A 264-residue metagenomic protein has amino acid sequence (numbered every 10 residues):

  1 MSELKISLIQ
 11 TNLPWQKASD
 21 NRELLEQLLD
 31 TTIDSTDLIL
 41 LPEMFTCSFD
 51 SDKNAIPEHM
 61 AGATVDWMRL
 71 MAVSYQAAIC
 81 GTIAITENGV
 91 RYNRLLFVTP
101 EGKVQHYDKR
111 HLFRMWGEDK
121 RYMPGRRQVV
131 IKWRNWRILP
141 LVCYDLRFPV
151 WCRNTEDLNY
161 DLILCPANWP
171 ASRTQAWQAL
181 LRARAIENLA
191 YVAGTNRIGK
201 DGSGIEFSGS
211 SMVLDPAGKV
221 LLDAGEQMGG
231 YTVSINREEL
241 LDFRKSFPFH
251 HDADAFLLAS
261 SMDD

Functional and structural regions predicted by a protein language model:
E3-L13, K17, R94, R137-D145 (+1 more regions): Active-site-proximal beta-strand elements of phosphoester/diester hydrolases
N12-W15, F45-S48, E239: Feature marks short, surface-exposed loop/turn motifs that line or immediately flank catalytic pockets and channel
A18-S19, E26-H106, P170-R184, A190: Cys-nucleophile CN-hydrolase/nitrilase-fold catalytic domain and related Cys-dependent amidase chemistry that acts on
S19-D30, P149-D157: Amphipathic, non-transmembrane alpha-helical secondary structure
A63-C80, R147-G230: CN hydrolase (nitrilase-like) catalytic-core segments centered on the catalytic cysteine and neighboring Lys/Glu
T86-L158, S172-A179, D242-F249, A259: Active-site catalytic loop in hydrolytic enzyme cores
V130, R197-D264: C-terminal beta-strand edge segments of enzyme domains
